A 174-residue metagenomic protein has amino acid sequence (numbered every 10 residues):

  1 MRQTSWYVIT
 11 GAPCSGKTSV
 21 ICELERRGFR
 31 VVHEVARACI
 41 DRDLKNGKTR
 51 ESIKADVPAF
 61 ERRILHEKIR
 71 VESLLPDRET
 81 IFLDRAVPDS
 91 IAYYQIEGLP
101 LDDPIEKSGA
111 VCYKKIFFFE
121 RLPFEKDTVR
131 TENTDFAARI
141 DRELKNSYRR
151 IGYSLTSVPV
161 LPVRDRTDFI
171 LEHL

Functional and structural regions predicted by a protein language model:
R2-W6: Pre-Walker A (Motif I) flank of P-loop NTPase domains
I9: Hydrophobic anchor at the beta1->P-loop junction of P-loop NTPases
P13: The conserved Walker
G16: Conserved glycine(s) of the Walker
C22-E67: Conserved substrate/cofactor phosphate-moiety recognition/catalytic segment in nucleotide-dependent phosphotransferases
E61-V111: Glycine-rich phosphate-binding loop used to anchor ATP phosphates in small-molecule kinases, encompassing both
G98-T167: A glycine- and Lys/Arg-enriched "phosphate-lid" helix/loop adjacent to the NTP-binding pocket of small-molecule kinases
